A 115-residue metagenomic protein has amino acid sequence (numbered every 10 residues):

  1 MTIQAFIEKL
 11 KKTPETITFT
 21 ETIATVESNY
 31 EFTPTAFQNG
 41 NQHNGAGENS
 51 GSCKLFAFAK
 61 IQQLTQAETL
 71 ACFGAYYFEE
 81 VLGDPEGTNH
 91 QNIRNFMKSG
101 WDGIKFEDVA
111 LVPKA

Functional and structural regions predicted by a protein language model:
M1-A5, P113-A115: Basic/polar N-terminal segments that are highly enriched at the extreme N-terminus, encompassing both cleavable
A5-G40: N-terminal first-folded block
T13, I17, N29, T33 (+4 more regions): Short secondary-structure junctions and interdomain/linker hinges
T25, N29, C72-Y76, F96: Short acidic/histidine-centered micro-motifs embedded in hydrophobic/aromatic stretches that mark compact functional
N41-Q91: Amphipathic protein-protein interaction modules
T88-A115: Long, compositionally biased
